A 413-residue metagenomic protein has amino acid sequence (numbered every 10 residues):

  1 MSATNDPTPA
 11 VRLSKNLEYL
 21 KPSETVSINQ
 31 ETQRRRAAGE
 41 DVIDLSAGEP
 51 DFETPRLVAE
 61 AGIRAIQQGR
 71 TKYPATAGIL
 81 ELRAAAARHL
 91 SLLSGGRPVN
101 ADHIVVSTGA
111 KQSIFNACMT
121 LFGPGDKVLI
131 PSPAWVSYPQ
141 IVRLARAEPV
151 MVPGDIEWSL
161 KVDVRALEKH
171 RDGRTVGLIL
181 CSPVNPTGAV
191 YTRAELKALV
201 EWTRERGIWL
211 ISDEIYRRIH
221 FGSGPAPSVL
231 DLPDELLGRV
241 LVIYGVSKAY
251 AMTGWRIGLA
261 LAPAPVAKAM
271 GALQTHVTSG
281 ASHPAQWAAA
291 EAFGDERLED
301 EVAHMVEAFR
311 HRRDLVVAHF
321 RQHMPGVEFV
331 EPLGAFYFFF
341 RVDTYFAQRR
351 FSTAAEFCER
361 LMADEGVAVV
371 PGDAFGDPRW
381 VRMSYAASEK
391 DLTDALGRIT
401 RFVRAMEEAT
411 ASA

Functional and structural regions predicted by a protein language model:
M1-L13, E18-S23, I28, R35-I43 (+3 more regions): PLP-dependent class I/II
L45, A61, Q67-Y73, A84-S94: Glycine-rich loop-to-alpha-helix module at the N-terminal edge of alpha/beta enzyme cores
A77-G78: Short beta-strand to alpha-helix junction loop
